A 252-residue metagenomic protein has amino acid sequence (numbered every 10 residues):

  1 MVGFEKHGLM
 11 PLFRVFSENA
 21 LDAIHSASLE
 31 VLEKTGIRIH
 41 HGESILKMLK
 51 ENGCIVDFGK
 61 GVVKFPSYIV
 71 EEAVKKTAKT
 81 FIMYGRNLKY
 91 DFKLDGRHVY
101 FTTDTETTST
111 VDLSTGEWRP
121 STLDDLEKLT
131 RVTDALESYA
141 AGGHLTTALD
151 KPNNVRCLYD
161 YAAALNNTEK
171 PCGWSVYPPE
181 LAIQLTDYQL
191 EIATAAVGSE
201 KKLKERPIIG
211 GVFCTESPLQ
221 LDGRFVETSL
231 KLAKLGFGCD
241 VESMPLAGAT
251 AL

Functional and structural regions predicted by a protein language model:
M1-D124: Acidic/polar, glycine-rich intrinsically disordered N-terminal extensions of enzymes
P120-L252: Helix-rich catalytic cores of soluble enzyme domains
